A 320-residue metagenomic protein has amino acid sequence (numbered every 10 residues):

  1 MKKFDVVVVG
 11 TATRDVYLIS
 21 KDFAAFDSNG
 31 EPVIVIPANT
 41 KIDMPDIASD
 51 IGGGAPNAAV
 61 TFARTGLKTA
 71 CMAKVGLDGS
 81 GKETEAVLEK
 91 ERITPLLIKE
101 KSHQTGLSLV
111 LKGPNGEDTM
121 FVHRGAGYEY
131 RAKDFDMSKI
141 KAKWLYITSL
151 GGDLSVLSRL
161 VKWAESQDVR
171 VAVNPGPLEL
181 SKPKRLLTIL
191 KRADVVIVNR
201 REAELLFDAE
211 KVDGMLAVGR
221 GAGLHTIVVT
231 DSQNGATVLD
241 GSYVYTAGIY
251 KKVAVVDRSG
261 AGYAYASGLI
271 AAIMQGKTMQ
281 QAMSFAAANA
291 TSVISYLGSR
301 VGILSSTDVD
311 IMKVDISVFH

Functional and structural regions predicted by a protein language model:
M1-A70, E83: Glycine-rich phosphate/adenosyl-contacting loop at the front of the ribokinase-like
M1-V7, A12, L18, D22-A25 (+2 more regions): Conserved phosphate-binding/catalytic region of the ribokinase-like
V7, A70, Y146, V171-A172 (+1 more regions): Structural detector of well-ordered beta-strand residues that form the stable sheet scaffold of enzyme domains
E31-S49, R64-I147, D310-H320: Conserved N-terminal subdomain of the carbohydrate kinase-like
A63, E89, E165, R220: Anion (oxyanion) recognition and catalysis
S138-K139, T188-I189, R220: Structural alpha-helical scaffold elements that stabilize or flank donor/cofactor-binding regions in carbohydrate
W144-A217, N234-G235: Conserved beta-alpha-beta core of the PfkB/ribokinase-like small-molecule kinase fold
